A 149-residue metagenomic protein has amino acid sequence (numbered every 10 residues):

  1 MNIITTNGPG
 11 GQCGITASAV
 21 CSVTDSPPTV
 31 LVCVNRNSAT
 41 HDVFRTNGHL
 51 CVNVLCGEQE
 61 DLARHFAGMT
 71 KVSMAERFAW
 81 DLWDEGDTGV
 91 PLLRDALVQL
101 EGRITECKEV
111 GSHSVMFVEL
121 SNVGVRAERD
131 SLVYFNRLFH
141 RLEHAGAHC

Functional and structural regions predicted by a protein language model:
M1-C149: Basic, polyanion-binding surface patches
